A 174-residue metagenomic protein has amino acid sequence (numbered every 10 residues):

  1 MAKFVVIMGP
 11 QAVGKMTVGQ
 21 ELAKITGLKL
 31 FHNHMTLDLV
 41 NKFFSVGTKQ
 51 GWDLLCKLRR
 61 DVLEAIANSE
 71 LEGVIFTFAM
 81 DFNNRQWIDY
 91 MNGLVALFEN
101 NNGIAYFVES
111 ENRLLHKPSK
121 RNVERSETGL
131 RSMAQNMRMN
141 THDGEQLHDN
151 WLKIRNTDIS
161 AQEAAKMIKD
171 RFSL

Functional and structural regions predicted by a protein language model:
F4: Walker A (P-loop) ATP-phosphate-binding motif of ABC ATPase nucleotide-binding domains
I7: Hydrophobic anchor at the beta1->P-loop junction of P-loop NTPases
Q11: The conserved Walker
K15: Conserved lysine of the Walker
Q20-E64: Conserved substrate/cofactor phosphate-moiety recognition/catalytic segment in nucleotide-dependent phosphotransferases
L54-E109: Glycine-rich phosphate-binding loop used to anchor ATP phosphates in small-molecule kinases, encompassing both
K117-M167: Small-molecule kinase domains that catalyze NTP-dependent phosphoryl transfer to phosphate-bearing small molecules
M167-L174: C-terminal alpha-helix
